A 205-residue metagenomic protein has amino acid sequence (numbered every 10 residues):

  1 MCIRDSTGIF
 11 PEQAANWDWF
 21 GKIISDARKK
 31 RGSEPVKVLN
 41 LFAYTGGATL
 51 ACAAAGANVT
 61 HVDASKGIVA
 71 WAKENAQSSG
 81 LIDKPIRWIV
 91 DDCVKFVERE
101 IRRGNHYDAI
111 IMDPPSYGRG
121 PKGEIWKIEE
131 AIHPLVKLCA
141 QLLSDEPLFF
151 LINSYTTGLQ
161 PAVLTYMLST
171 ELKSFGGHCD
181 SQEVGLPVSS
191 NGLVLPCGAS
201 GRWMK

Functional and structural regions predicted by a protein language model:
M1-I3: Conserved small/polar residues in nucleotide/adenosyl-binding loops
S33-Y44: Conserved class I S-adenosyl-L-methionine
T45-A57: Conserved SAM-binding loop of SAM-dependent methyltransferases across substrates and taxa, primarily the Class I
N58-D63: Conserved SAM-binding motif I beta-strand of class I
S65-I111: S-adenosyl-L-methionine
K66-I68, V90, D108-L138: Mobile active-site "lid"/loop adjacent to the S-adenosyl-L-methionine
L138, L143-F149: Short glycine-dipeptide loop
P147-K205: C-terminal catalytic and target-recognition region of SAM-dependent MTase-like enzymes, primarily methyltransferases
